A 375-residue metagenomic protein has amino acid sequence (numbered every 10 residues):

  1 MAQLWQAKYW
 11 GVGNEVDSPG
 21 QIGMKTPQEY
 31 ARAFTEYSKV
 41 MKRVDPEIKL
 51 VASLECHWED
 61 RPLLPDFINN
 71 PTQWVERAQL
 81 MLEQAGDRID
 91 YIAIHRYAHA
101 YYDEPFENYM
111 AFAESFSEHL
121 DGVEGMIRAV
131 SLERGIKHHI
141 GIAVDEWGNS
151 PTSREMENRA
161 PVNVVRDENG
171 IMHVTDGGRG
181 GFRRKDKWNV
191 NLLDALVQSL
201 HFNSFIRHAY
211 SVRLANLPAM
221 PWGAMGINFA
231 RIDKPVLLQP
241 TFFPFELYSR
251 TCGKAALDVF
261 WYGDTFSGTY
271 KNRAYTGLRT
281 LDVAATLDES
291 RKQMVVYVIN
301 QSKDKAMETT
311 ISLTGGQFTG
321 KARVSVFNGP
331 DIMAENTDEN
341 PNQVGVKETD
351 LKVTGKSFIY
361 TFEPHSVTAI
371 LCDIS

Functional and structural regions predicted by a protein language model:
M1-Y9, Y30-V44, L64-A93, L120-V130 (+1 more regions): An active-site-proximal structural segment forming one wall of the substrate-binding cleft that immediately precedes
Q3-I22, L54, W74-S117, I140-G141 (+3 more regions): Aromatic- and acid-rich polysaccharide-binding/catalytic face of secreted or lumenal carbohydrate-active enzymes
W10, Y37, I92, V123 (+6 more regions): Conserved, mostly hydrophobic/aromatic
S38-T72, E118-N149, S211-W222: Aromatic-lined carbohydrate-recognition surfaces of secreted/lumenal glycan-active proteins
A143-V283: Aromatic/acidic polysaccharide-binding cleft in carbohydrate-active enzymes
T276-F318, V324, G329, T368-L371: Carbohydrate-binding surface patches
Q317-F362: Acidic, Ser/Thr/Pro-rich beta/coil linker or hinge segments at domain junctions
Y360-C372: Short Pro-Gly-centered flexible turn/kink motifs
